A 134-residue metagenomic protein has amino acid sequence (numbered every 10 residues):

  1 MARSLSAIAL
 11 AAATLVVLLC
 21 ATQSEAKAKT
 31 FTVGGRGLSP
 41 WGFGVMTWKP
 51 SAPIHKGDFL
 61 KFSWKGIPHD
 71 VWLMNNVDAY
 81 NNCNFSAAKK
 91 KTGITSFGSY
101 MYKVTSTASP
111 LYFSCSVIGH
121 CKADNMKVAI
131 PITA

Functional and structural regions predicted by a protein language model:
A2-I8, L19-M46, D78-A134: Extracellular/periplasmic metallocenter environments
A12-L18: Bacterial N-terminal signal peptides
I67-A79: Short, Lys/Arg- and Gly-enriched loop/turn segments at beta-strand edges
